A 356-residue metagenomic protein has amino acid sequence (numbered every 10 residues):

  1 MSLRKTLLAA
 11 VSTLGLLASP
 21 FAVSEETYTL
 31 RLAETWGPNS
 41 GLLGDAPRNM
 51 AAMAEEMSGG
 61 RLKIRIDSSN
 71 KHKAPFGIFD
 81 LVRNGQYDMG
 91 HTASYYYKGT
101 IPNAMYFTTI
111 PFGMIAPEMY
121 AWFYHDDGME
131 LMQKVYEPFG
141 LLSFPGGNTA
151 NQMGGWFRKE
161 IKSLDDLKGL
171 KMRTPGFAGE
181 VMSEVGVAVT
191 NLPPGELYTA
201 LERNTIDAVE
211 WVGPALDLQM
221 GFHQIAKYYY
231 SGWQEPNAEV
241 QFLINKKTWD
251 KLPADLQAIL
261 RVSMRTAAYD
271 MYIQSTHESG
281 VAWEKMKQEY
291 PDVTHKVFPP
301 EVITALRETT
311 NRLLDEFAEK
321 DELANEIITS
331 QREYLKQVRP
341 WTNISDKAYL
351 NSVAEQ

Functional and structural regions predicted by a protein language model:
M1-A10: Bacterial N-terminal signal peptides that target proteins for export
S19-P20: N-terminal signal peptide c-region/cleavage motif recognized by signal peptidases
S24-M119, M129-Q356: N-terminal secretory/targeting leader peptides
